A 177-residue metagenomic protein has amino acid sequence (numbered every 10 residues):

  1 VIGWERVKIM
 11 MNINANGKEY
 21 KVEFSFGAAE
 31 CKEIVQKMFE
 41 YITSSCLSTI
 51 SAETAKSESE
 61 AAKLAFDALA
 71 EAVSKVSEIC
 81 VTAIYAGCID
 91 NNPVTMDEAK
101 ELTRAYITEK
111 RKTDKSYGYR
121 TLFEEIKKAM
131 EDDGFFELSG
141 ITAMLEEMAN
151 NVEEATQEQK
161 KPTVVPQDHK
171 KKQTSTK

Functional and structural regions predicted by a protein language model:
V1-K18, D90-K177: Charged interaction scaffolds used for protein-protein
I2-I79, K177: Short N-terminal mixed-charge amphipathic segments
Y20, F24, Y41, Y85 (+2 more regions): Sequence-level detector for tyrosine residue identity
S74-T82, R120, E124: Non-catalytic, well-ordered alpha-helical scaffold segments
V81-I89: Short, amphipathic alpha-helical segments that act as regulatory/interfacial helices in nucleotide-processing proteins
